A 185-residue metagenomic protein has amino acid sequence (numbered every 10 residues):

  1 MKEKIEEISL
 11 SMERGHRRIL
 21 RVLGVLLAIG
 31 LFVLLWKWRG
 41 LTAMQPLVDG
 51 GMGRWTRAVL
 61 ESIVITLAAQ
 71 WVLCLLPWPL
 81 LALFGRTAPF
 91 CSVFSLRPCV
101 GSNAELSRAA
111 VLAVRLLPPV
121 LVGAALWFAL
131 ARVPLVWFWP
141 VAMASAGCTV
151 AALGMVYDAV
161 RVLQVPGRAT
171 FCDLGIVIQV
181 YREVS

Functional and structural regions predicted by a protein language model:
M1, D49, V93-F94: Generic structural signal for short, solvent-exposed loop/turn connectors between secondary structure elements
K2-T42, R97-Y181: Metalloprotease/metallohydrolase-associated module, dominated by Zn2+-dependent proteases
G40-G50: Membrane-interface helix termini and inter-helical loops of multi-pass transporters
G51-M52, V136: Generic signal for short, ordered secondary-structure residues within or immediately flanking folded domains
M52-A82, A151-Y157: Hydrophobic alpha-helical membrane-embedded segments
A69-A104: Small-residue-rich helix-interface/hinge motifs
